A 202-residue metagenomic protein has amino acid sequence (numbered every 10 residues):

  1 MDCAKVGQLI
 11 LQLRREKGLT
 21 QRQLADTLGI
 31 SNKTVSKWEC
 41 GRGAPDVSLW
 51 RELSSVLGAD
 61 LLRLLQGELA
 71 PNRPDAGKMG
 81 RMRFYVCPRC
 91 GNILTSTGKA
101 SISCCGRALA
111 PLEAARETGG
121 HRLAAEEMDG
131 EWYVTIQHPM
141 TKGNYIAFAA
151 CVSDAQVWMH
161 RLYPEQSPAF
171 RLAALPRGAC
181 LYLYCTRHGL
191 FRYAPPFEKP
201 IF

Functional and structural regions predicted by a protein language model:
M1-E16: A short, Lys/Arg-rich alpha-helix, primarily the initiator
G18-S36: Short alpha-helical DNA-recognition segment
S48-R63: DNA major-groove recognition helix of helix-turn-helix/homeodomain DNA-binding modules
Q66-N92: Short, charged recognition helix plus adjacent turn of helix-turn-helix-like nucleic-acid-binding domains
C87-C90, C104, C185: Short cysteine-rich clusters marking metal-coordination/redox-active sites
G98-A110: Cysteine-rich micro-motifs
Y133-I136, S167-P176: Exposed aromatic-hydrophobic patches
